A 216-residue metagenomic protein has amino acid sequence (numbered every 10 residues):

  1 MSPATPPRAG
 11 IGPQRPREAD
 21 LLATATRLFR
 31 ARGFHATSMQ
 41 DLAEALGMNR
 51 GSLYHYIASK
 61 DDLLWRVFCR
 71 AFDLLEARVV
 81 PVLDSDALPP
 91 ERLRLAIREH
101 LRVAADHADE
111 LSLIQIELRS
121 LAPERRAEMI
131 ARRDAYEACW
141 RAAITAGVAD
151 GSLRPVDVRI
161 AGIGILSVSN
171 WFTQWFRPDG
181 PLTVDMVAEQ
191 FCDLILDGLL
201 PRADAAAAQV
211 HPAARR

Functional and structural regions predicted by a protein language model:
M1-P16, A203-R216: N-terminal intrinsically disordered/low-complexity leader segments
D20, T24-D62, R66: Helix-turn-helix
D62, L101-A142, A149, F176: Short secondary-structure transition hinges
R66, V80-D109, A161-I165, V210-R215: Hydrophobic alpha-helical connector segments
D73-E76, V80-P81, E124-A149, R159-I163 (+1 more regions): Amphipathic alpha-helical packing segments from all-alpha helical-bundle domains
R102-D106, A142, A146, I165-L182 (+1 more regions): Amphipathic C-terminal alpha-helical segment
R154-Q174, M186-G198, R215: Hydrophobic alpha-helical segments that form the core of small-molecule binding pockets and/or dimer interfaces
